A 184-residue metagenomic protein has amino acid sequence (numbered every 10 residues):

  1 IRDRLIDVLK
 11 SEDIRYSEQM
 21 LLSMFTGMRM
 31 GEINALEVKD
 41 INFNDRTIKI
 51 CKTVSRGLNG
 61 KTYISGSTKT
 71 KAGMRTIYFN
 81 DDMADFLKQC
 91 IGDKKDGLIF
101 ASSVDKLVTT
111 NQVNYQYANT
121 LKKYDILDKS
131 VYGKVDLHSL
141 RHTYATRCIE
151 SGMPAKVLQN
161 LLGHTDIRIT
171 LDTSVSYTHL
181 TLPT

Functional and structural regions predicted by a protein language model:
I1-L36, N44, S55, A72-M74 (+1 more regions): Basic, Lys/Arg- and aromatic-enriched nucleic-acid-binding interface segment
D7-Y16, T26, I77, G92-L98 (+3 more regions): Short, basic (Lys/Arg/His-rich) helix/loop patches that form interaction surfaces in the mid-to-C-terminal regions
R29, E37-K39, N44, P154 (+2 more regions): Short coil/turn motifs that cap or connect alpha-helices
E32, V157, T184: Acidic donor-binding helix in nucleotide-sugar-dependent glycosyltransferases
N42-S55, V113-N119: Conserved long hydrophobic alpha-helices within structured protein cores
K49-M74, N80, L87-K88: Extended, highly charged linker/hinge segments and catalytic-adjacent loops that couple domains and form adaptable
T178-T184: Conserved small/polar residues in nucleotide/adenosyl-binding loops
